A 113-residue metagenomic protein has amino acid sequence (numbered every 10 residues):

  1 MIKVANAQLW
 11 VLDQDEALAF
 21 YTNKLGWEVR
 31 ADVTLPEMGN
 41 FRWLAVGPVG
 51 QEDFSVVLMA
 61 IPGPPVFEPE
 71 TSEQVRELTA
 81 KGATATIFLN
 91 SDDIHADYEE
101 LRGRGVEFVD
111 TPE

Functional and structural regions predicted by a protein language model:
M1-K3, A83: Residue-level preference for beta-strand/loop junctions
I2, W10-P62, G103: Core segments of cupin and vicinal oxygen chelate
V4-N6, F108-V109: Hydrophobic residues on conserved beta-strands that form the core of alpha/beta folds
N6-Q8, A45, T86-F88: Short aromatic/hydrophobic contact patches that present stacked aromatics for nucleic-acid/ligand binding
L12-D15, P64-E113: Vicinal oxygen chelate
